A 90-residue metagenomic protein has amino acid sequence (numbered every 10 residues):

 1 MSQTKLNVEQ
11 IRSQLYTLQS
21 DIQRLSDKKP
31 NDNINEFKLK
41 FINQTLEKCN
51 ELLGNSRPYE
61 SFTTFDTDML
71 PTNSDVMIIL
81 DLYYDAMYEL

Functional and structural regions predicted by a protein language model:
S2-L90: Charged interaction/catalytic cores of defense and host-pathogen modules
